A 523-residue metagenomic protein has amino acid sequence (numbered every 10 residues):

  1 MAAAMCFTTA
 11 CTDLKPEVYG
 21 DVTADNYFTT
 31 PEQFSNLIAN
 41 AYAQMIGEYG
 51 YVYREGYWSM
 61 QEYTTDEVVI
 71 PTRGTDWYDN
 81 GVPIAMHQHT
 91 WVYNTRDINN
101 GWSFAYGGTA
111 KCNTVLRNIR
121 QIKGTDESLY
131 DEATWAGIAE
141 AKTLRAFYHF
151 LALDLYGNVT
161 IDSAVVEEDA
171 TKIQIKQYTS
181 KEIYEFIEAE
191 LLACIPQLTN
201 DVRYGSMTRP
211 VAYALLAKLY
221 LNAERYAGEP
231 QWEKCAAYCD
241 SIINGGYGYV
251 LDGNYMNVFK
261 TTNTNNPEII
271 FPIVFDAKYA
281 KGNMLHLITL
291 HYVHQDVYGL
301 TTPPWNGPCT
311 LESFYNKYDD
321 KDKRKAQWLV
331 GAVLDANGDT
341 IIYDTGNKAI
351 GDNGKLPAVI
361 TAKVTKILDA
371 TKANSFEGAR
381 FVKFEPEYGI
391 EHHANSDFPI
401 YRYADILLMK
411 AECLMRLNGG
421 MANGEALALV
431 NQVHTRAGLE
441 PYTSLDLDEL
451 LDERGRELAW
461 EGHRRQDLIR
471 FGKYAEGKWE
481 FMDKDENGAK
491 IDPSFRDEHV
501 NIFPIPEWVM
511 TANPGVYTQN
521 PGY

Functional and structural regions predicted by a protein language model:
M1-T9: Sec-dependent bacterial lipoprotein signal peptides
A10-D13, V68, W77, A105-G108 (+8 more regions): Long, intrinsically disordered, low-complexity segments
T12-N80, V159, S163, Y184 (+3 more regions): An aromatic- and glycine-enriched ligand-binding surface/loop that stacks and positions planar moieties
S35-N36, A43-Y49, T75-Y156, Y178-E182 (+5 more regions): Conserved, well-structured interaction surfaces
T95, N99, D335-L429: C-terminal substrate/ligand-recognition segments
G101-F104, I175-E182, E224-K234, M421: Short coil/turn connectors between adjacent alpha-helices in alpha-solenoid helical repeat scaffolds
